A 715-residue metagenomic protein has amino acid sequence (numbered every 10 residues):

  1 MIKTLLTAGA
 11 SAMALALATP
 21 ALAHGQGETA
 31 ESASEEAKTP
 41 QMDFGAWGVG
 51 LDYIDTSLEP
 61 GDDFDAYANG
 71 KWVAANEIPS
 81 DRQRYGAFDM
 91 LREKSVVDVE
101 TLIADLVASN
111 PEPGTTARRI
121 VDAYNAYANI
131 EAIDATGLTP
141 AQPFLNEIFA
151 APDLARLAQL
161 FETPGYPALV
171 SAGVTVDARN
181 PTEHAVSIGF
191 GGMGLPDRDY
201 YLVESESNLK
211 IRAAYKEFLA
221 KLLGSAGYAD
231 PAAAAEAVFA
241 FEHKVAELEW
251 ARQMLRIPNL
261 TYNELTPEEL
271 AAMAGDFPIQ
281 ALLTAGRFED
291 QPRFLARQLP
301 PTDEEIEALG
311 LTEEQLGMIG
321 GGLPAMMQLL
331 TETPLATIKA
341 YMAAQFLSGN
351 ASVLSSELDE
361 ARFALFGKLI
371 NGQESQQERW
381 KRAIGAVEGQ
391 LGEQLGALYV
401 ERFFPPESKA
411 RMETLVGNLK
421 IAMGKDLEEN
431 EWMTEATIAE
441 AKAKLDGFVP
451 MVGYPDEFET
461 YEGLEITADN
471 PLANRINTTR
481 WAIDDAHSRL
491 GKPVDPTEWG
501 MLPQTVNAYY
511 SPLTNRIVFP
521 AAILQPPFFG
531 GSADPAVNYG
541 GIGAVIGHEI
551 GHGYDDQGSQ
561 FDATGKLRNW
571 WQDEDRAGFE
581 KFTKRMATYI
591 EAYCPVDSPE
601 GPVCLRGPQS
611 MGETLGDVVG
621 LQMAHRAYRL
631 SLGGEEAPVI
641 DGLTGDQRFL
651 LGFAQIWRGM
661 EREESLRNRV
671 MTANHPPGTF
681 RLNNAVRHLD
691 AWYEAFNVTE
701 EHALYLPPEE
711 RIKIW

Functional and structural regions predicted by a protein language model:
M1-E28: Gram-negative bacterial Sec-dependent N-terminal signal peptides
A23-P40: Compositionally biased, proline/threonine/alanine/serine-rich low-complexity intrinsically disordered stretches
K38, K244, M273, P300 (+7 more regions): Intrinsically disordered, low-complexity linker/terminal regions across diverse proteins
P40-M42, T56-A135, L195: Active-site-surrounding "flap" and adjacent substrate/cofactor-binding loops of secreted or lumenal enzymes, prototyped
Q41-G50: Short, contiguous pre-domain boundary segments
S57-G61, A68, R84-A87, S95-V99 (+26 more regions): Stable alpha-helical elements in mature extracytoplasmic
R82, P111-I120, Y228-V238, Q253-L260 (+3 more regions): Short, glycine/acidic-rich hinge or "gate" loops at secondary-structure transitions that mediate conformational
L106-N418: Noncatalytic, helix-rich "gating/capping" subdomain that lines the substrate-entry/channel surface of large enzyme
